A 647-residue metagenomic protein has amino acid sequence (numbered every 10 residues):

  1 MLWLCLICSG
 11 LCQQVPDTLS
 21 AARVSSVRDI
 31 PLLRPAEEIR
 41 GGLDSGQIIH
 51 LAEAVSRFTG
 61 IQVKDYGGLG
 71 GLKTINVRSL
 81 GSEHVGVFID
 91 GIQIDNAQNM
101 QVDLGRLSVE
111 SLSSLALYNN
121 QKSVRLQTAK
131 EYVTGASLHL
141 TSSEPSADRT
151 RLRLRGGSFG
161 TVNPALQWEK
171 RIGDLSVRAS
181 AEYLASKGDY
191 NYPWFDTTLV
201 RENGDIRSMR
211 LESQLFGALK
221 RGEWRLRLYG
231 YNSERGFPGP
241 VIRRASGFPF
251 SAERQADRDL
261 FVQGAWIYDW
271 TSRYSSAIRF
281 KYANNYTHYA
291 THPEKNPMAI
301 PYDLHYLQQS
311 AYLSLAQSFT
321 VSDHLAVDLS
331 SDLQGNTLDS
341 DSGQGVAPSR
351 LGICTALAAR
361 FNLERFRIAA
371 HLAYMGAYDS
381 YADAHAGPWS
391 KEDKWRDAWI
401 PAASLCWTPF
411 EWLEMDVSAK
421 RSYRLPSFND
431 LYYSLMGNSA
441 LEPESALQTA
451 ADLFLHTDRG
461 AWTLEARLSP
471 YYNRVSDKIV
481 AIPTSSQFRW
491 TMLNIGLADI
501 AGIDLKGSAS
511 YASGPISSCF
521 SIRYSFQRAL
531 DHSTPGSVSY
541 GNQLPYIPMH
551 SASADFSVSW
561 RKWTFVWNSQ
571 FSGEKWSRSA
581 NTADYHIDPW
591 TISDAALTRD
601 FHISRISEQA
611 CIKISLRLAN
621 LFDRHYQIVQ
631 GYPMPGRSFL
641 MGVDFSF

Functional and structural regions predicted by a protein language model:
P16-G46, L51-A52, T74: N-terminal periplasmic "start-of-domain" segments of outer-membrane beta-barrel proteins
A52-Q93: Extracytoplasmic beta-strand/coil segments of soluble accessory domains associated with Gram-negative outer-membrane
L107-R149: A beta-strand signature from Gram-negative outer-membrane beta-barrel systems, especially the internal plug domain
G156-A185, D196-R235, R254-S275, T320-V327 (+3 more regions): Transmembrane beta-barrel wall of Gram-negative outer-membrane proteins
S186-Y192, T198-S208, R221-S276, Y282-S310 (+3 more regions): Flexible loop and strand-edge segments within Gram-negative outer membrane beta-barrel domains
F250-D269, Y306, K391-T408, W412-V475 (+2 more regions): Outer-membrane beta-barrel signature, preferentially recognizing the C-terminal barrel domain of Gram-negative
D323-D328, Q334, A466-R474, L493-S579: Gram-negative outer-membrane beta-barrel transporters
F571-R578, L597-F647: C-terminal beta-signal and adjacent terminal beta-strands/loops of Gram-negative outer-membrane beta-barrel proteins
